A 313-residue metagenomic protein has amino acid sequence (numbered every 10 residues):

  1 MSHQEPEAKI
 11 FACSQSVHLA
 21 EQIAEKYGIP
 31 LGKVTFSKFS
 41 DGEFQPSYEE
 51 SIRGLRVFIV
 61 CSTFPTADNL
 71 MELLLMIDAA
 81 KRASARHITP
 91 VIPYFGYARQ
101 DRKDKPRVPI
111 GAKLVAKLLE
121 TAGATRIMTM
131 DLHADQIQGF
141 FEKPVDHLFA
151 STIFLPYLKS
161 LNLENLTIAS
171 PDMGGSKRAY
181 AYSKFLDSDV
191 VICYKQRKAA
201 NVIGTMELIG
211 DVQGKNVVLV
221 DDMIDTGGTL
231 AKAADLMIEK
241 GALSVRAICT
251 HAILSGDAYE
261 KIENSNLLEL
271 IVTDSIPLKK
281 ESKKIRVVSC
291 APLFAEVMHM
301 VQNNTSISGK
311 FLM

Functional and structural regions predicted by a protein language model:
M1-M313: PRPP-associated nucleotide enzymes
